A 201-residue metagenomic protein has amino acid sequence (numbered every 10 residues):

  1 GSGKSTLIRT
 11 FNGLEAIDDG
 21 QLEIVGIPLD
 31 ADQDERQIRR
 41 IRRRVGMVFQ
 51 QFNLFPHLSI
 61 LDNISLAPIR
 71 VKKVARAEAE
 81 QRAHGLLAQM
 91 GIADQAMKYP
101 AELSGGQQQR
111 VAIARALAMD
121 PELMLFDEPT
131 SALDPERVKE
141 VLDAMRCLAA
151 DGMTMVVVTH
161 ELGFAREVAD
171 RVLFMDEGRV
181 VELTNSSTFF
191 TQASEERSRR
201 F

Functional and structural regions predicted by a protein language model:
G1-E177, V181-S186: ABC family nucleotide-binding domain
S187-F201: C-terminal boundary and immediately downstream tail of ABC-type ATPase nucleotide-binding domains
